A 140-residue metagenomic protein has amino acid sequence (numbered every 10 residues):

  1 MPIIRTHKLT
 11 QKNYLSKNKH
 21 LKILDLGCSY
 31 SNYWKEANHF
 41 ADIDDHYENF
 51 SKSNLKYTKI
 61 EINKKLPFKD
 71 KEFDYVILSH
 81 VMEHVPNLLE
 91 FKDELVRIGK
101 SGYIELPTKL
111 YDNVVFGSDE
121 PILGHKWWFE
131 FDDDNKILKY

Functional and structural regions predicted by a protein language model:
M1-K69, Y75: Conserved N-terminal segment of class I S-adenosyl-L-methionine
Q11-K17, D25, A41, D70 (+5 more regions): Non-transmembrane, interaction-prone segments in cytosolic or luminal domains
L24, A41, S79, I104 (+1 more regions): Active-site flanking residues adjacent to catalytic metal/cofactor-binding acidic residues
Y47-K52, I62-P67, M82-E83, G102-Y103 (+1 more regions): Glycine-rich loops and low-complexity Gly/Arg-rich segments that provide flexible linkers or classic glycine-based
D74-P86: A short SAM/SAH-binding and catalytic strip from SAM-dependent methyltransferases
P86-Y140: S-adenosyl-L-methionine-dependent methyltransferase catalytic module, highlighting the catalytic core
